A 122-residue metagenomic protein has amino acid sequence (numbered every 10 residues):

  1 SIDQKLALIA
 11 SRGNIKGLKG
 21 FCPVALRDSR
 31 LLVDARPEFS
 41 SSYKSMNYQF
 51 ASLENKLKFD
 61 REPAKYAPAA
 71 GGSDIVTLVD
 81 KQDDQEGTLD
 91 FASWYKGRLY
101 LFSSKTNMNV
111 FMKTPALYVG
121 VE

Functional and structural regions predicted by a protein language model:
S1-E122: Charged, low-complexity intrinsically disordered segments
